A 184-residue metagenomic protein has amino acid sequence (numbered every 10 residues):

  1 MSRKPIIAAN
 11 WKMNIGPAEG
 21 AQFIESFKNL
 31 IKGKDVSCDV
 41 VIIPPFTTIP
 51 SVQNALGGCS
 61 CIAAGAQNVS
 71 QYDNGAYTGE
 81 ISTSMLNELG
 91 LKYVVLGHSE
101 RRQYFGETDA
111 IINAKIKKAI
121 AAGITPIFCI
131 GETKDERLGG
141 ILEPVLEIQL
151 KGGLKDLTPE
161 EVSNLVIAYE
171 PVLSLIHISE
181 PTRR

Functional and structural regions predicted by a protein language model:
M1-Y72, A76-I81: Conserved N-terminal beta1-alpha1 strand-loop-helix module at the mouth
S2, Q53-C59, M85-L89, K118-A121 (+1 more regions): Acidic (Asp/Glu)-rich catalytic clusters
K12, P45, L86, H98 (+1 more regions): Conserved, mostly hydrophobic/aromatic
F23-F27, V52, S82-M85, I112-K115 (+3 more regions): A general structural detector for well-ordered alpha-helical segments in enzyme core domains, enriched
I42-P44, A64-A66, V95-G97, F128 (+1 more regions): General beta-strand structural signal in soluble alpha/beta enzymes
A63-N113: Glycine/small-residue-rich loop that forms an oxyanion/phosphate-binding "nest" at active or ligand-binding sites
E100-L175: Conserved anion-binding
I176-T182: Conserved small/polar residues in nucleotide/adenosyl-binding loops
